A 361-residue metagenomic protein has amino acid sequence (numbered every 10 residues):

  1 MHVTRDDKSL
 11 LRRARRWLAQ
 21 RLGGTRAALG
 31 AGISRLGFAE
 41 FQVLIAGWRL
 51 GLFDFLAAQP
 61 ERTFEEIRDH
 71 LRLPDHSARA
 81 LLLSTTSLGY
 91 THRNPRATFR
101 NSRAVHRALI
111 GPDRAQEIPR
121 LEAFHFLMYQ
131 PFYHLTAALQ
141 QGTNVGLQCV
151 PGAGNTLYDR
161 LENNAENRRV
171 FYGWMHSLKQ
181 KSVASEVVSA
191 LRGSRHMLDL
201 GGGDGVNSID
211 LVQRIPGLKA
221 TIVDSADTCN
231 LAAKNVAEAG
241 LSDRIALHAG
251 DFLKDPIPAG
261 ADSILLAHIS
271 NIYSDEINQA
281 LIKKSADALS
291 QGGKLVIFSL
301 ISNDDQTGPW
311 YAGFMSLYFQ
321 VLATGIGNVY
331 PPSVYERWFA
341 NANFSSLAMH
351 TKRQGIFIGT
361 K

Functional and structural regions predicted by a protein language model:
H2-R93, L198-K361: Alpha-helical subdomain
W17-L22, R26-E61, D69-R195: Conserved Class I S-adenosyl-L-methionine-dependent methyltransferase catalytic core
